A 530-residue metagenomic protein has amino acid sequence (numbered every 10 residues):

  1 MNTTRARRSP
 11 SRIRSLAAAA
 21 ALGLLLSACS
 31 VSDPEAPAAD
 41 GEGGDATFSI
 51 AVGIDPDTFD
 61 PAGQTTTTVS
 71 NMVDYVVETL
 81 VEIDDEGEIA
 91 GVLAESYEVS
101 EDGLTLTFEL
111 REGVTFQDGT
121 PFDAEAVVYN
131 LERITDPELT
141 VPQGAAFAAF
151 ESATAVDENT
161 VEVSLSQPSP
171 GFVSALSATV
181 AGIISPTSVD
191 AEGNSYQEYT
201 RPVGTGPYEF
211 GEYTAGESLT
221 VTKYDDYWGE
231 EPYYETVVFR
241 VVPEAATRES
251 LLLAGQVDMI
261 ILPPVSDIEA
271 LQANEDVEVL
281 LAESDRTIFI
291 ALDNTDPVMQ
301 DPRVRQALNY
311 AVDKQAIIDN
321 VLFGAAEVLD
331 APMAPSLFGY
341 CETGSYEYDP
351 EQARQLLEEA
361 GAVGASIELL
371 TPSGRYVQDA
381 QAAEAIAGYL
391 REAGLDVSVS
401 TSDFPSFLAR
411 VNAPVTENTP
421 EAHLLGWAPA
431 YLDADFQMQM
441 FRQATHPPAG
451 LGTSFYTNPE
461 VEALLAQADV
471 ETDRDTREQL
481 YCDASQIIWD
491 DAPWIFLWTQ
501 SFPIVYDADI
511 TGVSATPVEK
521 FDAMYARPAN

Functional and structural regions predicted by a protein language model:
I50-V52, G119, Y389-A444, E478-L480: Periplasmic binding protein-like
A51-E101, E132, V203-G204: N-terminal lobe/hinge region of extracytoplasmic solute-binding protein
E95-T140, V156, E162, V298: Aromatic- and charge-enriched surface segment that lines or borders ligand/interaction sites
E109, A145-S188, E212: Surface-exposed binding/hinge segments that line and control ligand-binding clefts or catalytic entry sites
S177-E231, T236: Gly/Pro-rich hinge or "lid" segments in bacterial periplasmic/extracellular proteins
Y224-A270: Ligand-site clamp/hinge motif
Q300-G388, E392-A393, T457, D483: Append "and occasionally in soluble cytosolic enzymes with long acidic Gly/Pro-rich linkers
D396-S406, Q439-D507, N530: Extracytoplasmic/peripheral linker and loop segments enriched in polar/acidic and small residues with frequent Thr/Pro
